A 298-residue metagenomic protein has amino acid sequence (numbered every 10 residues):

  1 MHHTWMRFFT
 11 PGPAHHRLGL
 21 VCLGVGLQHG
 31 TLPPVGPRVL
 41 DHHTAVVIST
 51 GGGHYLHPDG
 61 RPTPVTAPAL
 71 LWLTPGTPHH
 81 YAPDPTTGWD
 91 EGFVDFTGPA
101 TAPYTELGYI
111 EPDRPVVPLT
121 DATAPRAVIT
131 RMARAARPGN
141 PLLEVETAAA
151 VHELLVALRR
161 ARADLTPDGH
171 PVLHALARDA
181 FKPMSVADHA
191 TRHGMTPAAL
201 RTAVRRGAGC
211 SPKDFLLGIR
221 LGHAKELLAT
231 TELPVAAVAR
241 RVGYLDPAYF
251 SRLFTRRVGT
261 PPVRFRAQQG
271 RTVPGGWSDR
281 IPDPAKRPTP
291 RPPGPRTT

Functional and structural regions predicted by a protein language model:
M1-G26, P62, L70-G139, L155-V156: A hydrophobic/aromatic-rich effector-binding and dimerization subdomain of bacterial HTH-type transcriptional regulators
M1-P64, L70, P85, P274-P295: Generic protein-terminus/edge-of-domain signal
H42, L165, G169-L173, L217-L221 (+1 more regions): Short, leucine-enriched amphipathic alpha-helices that occur as contiguous helical runs
I48, L176-A180, L228: Short helix-to-turn junction characteristic of helix-turn-helix DNA-binding domains, especially the helix
L56, P103-T105, A203, F215 (+1 more regions): Residues that scaffold the ATP/ADP-binding catalytic core of kinase and kinase-like folds
P68, L200, V204, Y249-F250 (+1 more regions): Short hydrophobic/aromatic patch on the recognition helix
T97-P99, L119-F181, A187-D188, R192-M195 (+1 more regions): An amphipathic alpha-helical interaction segment
A187, R206-S251, T260-V263, A267-T298: Terminal helix-turn-helix DNA-binding modules in bacterial transcription factors
